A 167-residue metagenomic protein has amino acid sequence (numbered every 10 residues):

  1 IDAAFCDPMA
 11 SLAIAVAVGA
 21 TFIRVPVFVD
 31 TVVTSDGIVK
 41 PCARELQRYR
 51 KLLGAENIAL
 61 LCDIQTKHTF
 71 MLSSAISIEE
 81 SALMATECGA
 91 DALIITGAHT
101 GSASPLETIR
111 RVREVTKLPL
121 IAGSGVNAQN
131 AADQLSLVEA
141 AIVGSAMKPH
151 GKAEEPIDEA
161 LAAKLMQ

Functional and structural regions predicted by a protein language model:
I1-A3: Aromatic-lined carbohydrate-recognition surfaces of secreted/lumenal glycan-active proteins
C6-L118, A122, A128-H150, P156: Alpha/beta enzyme core
E155-Q167: Short, basic/aromatic-enriched C-terminal tail that caps enzymatic domains
